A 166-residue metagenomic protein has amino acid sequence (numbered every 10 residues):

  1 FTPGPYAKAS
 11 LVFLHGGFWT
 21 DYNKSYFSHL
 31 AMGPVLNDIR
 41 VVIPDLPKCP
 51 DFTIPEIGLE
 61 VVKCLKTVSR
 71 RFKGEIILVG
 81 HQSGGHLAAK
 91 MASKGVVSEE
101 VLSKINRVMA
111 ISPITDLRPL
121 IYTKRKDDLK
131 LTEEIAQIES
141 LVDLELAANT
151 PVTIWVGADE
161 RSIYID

Functional and structural regions predicted by a protein language model:
T2, F13-L14, V79, I111 (+1 more regions): Short hydrophobic segments within beta-strands
G4-P34: Short, surface-exposed "cap/lid" segments of acyl-processing enzymes
S10, V35-D45: A fold-wide structural signal in alpha/beta-hydrolase
G17, D45-C49, I114: Short beta-to-alpha linker loops that shape the active-site pocket of alpha/beta-hydrolase fold enzymes
G17, Q82, A158-E160: Residue-level signal for short, function-critical loop segments
Y22-A31, V42-E75: Catalytic nucleophile-loop/oxyanion-hole region of alpha/beta-hydrolase and closely related hydrolase-like folds
K66-D127: Primarily recognizes the serine-hydrolase "nucleophile elbow" in alpha/beta-hydrolase and SGNH/GDSL folds
R107, D116-I121, E133-D166: The feature captures the conserved acid-bearing segment of alpha/beta-hydrolase catalytic domains
